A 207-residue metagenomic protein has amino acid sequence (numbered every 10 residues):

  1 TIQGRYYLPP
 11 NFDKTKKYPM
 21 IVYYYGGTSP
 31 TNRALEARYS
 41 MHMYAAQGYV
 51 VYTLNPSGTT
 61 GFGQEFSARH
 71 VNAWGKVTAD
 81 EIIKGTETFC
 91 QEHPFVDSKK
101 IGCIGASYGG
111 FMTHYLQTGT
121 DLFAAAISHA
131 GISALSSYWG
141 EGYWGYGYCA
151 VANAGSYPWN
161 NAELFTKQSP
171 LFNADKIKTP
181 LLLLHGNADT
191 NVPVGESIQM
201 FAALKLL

Functional and structural regions predicted by a protein language model:
T1-P10: Pre-Walker A segment
Y7, Y23-Y24, I104, L184: Short hydrophobic segments within beta-strands
L8, T15-G27: Short beta-strand element of the alpha/beta-hydrolase
P9-F12, N173-A174: Short loop/turn elements that flank and shape the SAM/SAH-binding pocket of Class I
T28-P30, V51: Serine-hydrolase catalytic-loop signature spanning alpha/beta hydrolases and amidase-signature enzymes
N32-L35: Short N-terminal helix/helix-N-cap motif within the alpha/beta-hydrolase-1
A37-S40, A45-A46, T53-L207: Active-site-proximal cap/loop segments of hydrolase catalytic domains
